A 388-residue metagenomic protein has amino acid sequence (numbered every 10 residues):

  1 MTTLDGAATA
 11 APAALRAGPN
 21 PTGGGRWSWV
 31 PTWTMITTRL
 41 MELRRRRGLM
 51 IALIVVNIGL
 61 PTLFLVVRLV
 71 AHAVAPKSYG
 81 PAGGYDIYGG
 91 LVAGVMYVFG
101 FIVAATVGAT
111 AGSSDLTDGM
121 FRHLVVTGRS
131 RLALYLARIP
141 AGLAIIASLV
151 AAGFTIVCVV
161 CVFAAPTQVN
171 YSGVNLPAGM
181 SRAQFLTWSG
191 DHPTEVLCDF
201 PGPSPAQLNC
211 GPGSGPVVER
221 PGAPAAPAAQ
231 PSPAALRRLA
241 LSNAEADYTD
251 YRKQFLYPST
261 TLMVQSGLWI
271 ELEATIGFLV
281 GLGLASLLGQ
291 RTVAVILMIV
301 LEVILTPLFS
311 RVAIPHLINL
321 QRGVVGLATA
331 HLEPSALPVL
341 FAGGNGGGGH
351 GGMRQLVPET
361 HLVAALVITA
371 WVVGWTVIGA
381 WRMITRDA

Functional and structural regions predicted by a protein language model:
T3-W29, V56-A111, L136-L287, T306-P307 (+3 more regions): Secretory targeting signals
L40-V56, R291-T292: Membrane-interface helix starts
E42, S113, L124-V126, G281 (+1 more regions): Helix-capping/transition residues at the boundaries of transmembrane alpha-helices and the short helical linkers
A52-V55, L136-A137, A294-M298: Hydrophobic core positions of alpha-helical segments in small-molecule transporters and transporter systems
A105-L132, I139: Transmembrane helix boundary and interhelical loop/hinge segments in multi-pass membrane proteins
I299-I304: Hydrophobic transmembrane alpha-helices of multi-pass, membrane-embedded glycosylation machinery
T376-R382: Alpha-helical transmembrane segments
M383-A388: Short cytosolic juxtamembrane segments of multi-pass membrane proteins
